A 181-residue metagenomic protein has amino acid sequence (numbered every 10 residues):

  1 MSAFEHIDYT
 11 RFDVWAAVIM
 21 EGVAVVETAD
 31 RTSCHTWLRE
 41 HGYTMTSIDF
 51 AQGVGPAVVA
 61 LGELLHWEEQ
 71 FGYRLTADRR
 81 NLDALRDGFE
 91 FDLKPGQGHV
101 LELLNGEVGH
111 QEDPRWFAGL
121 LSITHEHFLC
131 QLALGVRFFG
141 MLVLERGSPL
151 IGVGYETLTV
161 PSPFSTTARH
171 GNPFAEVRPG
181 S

Functional and structural regions predicted by a protein language model:
M1-T76, R80, A84, F91-S181: N-terminal intrinsically disordered, low-complexity segments enriched in P/E/S/T
